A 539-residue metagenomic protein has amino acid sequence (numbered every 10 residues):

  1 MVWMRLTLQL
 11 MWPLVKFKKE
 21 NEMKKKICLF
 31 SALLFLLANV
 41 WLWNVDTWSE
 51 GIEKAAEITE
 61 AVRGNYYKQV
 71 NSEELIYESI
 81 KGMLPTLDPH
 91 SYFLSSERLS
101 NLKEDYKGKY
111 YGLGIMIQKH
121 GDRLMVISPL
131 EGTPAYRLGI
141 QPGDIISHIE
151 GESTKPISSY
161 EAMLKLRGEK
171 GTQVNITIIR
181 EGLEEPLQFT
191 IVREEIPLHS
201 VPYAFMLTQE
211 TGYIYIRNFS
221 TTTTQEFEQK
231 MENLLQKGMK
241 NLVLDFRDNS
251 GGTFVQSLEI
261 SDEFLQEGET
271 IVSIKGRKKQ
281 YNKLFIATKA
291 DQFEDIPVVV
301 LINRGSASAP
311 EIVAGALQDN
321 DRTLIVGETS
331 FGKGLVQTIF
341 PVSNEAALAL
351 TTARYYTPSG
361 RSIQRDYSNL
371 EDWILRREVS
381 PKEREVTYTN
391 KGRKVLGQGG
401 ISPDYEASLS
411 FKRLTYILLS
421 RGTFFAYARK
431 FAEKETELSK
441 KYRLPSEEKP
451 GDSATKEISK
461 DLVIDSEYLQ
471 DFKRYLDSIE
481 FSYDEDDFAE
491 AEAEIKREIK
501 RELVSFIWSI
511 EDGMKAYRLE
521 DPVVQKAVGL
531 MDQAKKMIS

Functional and structural regions predicted by a protein language model:
L8: C-terminal binding/interaction regions
V15-E22: Short, Lys/Arg-enriched N-terminal segments with co-localized hydrophobic residues within the first ~10-30 amino acids
C28-L42: Hydrophobic membrane-insertion alpha-helices, especially the h-region of bacterial N-terminal signal peptides
N39-G51, A55, T59, R63-S72 (+3 more regions): Cleft-lining beta-strand/loop regions that shape enzyme active-site pockets
Y66-I127, Q173-N175, I179-Y203, Y517-V528 (+1 more regions): Extended, small/polar residue-biased N-terminal targeting/export presequences and adjacent propeptide/linker tracts
A309, D321, E328, G332-Y388 (+1 more regions): Polar, glycine-rich mid-to-C-terminal structural blocks that act as macromolecule-binding/assembly scaffolds
S362-S539: Conserved functional hotspot residues or short segments at active or partner-binding sites across diverse domains
